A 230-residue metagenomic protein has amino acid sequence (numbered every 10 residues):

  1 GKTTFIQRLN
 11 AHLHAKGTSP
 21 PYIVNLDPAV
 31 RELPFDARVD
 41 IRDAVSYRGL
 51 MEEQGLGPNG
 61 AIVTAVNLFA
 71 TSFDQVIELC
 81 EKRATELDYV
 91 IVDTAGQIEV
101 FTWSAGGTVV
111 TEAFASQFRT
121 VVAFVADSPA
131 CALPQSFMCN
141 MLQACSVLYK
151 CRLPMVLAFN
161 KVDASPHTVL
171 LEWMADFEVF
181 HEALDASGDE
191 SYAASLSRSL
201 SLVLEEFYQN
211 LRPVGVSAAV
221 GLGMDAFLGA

Functional and structural regions predicted by a protein language model:
G1: Conserved glycine(s) of the Walker
T4-V121: Nucleotide-state-sensitive switch-loop elements of NTP-binding domains
E112-A230: Conserved GTP-binding G-domain of TRAFAC-class P-loop NTPases and closely related GTPase folds
